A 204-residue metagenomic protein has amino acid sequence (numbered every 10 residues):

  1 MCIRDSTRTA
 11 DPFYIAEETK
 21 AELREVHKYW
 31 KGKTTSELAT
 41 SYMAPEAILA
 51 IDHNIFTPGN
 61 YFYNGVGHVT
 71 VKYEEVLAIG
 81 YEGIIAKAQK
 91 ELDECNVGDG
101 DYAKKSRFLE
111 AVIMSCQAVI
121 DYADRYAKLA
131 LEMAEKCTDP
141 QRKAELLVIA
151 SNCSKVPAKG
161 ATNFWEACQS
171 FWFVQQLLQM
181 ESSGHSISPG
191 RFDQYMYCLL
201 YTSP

Functional and structural regions predicted by a protein language model:
M1-C2, V76, E82, Q89 (+4 more regions): Generic low-polarity alpha-helical segments
M1-D5, Y201-P204: Conserved small/polar residues in nucleotide/adenosyl-binding loops
R4-N96: Long, non-catalytic protein-protein interaction scaffolds
V97-S203: Structured, charged N-terminal subsegments at the starts of enzyme catalytic cores and at intra-chain domain/subunit
